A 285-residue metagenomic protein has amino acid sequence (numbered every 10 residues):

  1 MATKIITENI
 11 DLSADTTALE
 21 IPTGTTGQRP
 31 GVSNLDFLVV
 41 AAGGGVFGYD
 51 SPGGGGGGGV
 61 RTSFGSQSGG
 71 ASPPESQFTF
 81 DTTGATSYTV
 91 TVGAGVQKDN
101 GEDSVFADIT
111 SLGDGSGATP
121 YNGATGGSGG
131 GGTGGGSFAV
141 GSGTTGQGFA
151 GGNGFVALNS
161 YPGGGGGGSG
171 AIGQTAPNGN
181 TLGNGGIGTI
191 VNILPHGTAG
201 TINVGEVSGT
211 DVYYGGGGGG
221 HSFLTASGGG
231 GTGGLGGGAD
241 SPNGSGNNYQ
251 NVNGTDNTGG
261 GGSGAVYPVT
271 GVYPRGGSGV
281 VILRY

Functional and structural regions predicted by a protein language model:
M1-G31: Intrinsic low-complexity, repeat-rich intrinsically disordered segments enriched in small/flexible residues
N34-Y285: Low-complexity, glycine/proline-biased repetitive segments and flexible coils/loops
